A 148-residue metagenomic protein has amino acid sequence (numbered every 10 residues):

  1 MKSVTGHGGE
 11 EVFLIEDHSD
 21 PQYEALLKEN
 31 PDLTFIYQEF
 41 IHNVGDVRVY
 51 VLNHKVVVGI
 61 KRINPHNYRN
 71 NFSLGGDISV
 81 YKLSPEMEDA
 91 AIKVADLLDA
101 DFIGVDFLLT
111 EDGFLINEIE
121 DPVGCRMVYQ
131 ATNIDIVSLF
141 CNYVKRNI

Functional and structural regions predicted by a protein language model:
M1-T5: Hydrophobic alpha-helical segments and helix pairs
G8-A95: Phosphate-binding site of ATP-dependent enzymes
G8-E10, D106, R126: Gly/Ser/Thr-rich beta-alpha loop segments that engage phosphate groups in nucleotides
H18, G75-D77, F107, N133-I136: Short, charged/polar low-complexity linear motifs in solvent-exposed/disordered segments
E29, L97-D101, G113: Alpha-helix termination/capping residues and helix-transition junctions
Q38, R48, A100-E111: A short glycine-rich, hydrophobically flanked beta-strand micro-motif that places a catalytic Asp/Glu for divalent metal
V58, I103, L115-E118: Protein kinase-like catalytic core scaffold
K82, D96, L109-I148: C-terminal active-site "lid" helix and adjoining low-complexity regulatory extension at the edge of ATP-using catalytic
